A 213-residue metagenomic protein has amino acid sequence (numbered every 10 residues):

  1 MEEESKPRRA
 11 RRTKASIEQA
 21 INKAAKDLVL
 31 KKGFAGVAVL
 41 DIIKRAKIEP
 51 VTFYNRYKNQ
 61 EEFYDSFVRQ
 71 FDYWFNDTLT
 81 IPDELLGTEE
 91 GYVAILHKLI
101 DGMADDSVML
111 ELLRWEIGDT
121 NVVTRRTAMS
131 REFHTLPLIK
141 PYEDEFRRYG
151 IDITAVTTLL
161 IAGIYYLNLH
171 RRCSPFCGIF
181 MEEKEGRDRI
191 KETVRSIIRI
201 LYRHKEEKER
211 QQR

Functional and structural regions predicted by a protein language model:
M1-S16, E206-R213: N-terminal intrinsically disordered/low-complexity leader segments
S5, A20, A24, L28-E62 (+1 more regions): Helix-turn-helix
Y64-F71, T127: Alpha-helical DNA-contacting segments of helix-turn-helix folds
S66, T80-D105, M109, G150-T157: Hydrophobic alpha-helical connector segments
Q70, W74, G102, D106 (+4 more regions): Phosphate/oxyanion-binding loops and surfaces in catalytic or ligand/nucleic-acid-binding neighborhoods
F75-D83, T120-R147, T154-A155, D188-E192: Amphipathic alpha-helical packing segments from all-alpha helical-bundle domains
D101-R125, H170-C177: Amphipathic alpha-helical segments used for helix-helix packing
Y142-R195, K205-R213: Hydrophobic/aromatic-rich alpha-helical bundle segments in the mid-to-C-terminal region
